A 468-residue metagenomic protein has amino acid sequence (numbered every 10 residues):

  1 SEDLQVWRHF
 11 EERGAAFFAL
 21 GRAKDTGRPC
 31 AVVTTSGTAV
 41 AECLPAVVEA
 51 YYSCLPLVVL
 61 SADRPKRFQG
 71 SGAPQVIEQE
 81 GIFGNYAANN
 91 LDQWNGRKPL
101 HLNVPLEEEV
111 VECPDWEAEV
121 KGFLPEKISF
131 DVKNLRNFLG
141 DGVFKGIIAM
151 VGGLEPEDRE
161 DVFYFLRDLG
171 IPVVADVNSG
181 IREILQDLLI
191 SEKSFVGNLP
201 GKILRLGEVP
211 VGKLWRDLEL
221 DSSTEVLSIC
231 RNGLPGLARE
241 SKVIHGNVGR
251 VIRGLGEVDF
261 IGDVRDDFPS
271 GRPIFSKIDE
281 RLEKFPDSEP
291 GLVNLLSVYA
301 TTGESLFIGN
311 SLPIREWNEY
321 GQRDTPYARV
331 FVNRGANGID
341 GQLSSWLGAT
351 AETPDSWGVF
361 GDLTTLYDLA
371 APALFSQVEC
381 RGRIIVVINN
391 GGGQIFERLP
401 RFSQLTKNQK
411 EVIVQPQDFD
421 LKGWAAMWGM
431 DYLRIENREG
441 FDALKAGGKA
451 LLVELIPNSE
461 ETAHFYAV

Functional and structural regions predicted by a protein language model:
S1, S270-T353: Active-site diphosphate/adenylate-binding microenvironment
S1-F17, E109, A118-V143, Y164-G201: A cross-family phosphate/adenosyl-ligand binding-site feature
S1-V33, A39-P45: N-terminal cofactor/phosphate-binding cores enriched in small/glycine residues, especially glycine-rich loops such as
L20, K24-D25, T35-S36, E42 (+5 more regions): Glycine-rich, anion-gripping cofactor-binding loops and their flanking helix/strand elements in enzyme active sites
D25-S36, V40-E42, E49-S61, F83-V120 (+2 more regions): Structural signature of the thiamine diphosphate
A50, L60, R67-E80, G321-V468: Thiamine diphosphate
A50, V59-W94, V174-R272, F375 (+1 more regions): Glycine-rich, acidic loop regions that bind phosphate or pyrophosphate groups
Y86, G96-F144, G246, V258-G262: Conformationally flexible catalytic loops at phosphate/diphosphate-handling active centers
